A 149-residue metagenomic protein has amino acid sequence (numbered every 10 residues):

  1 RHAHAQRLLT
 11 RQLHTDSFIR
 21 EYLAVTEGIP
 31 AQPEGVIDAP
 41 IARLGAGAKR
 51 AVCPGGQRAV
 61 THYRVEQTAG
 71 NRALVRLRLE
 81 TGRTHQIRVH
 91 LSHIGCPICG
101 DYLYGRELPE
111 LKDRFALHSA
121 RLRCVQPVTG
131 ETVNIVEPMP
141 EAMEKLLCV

Functional and structural regions predicted by a protein language model:
R1-V149: RNA pseudouridine synthases
